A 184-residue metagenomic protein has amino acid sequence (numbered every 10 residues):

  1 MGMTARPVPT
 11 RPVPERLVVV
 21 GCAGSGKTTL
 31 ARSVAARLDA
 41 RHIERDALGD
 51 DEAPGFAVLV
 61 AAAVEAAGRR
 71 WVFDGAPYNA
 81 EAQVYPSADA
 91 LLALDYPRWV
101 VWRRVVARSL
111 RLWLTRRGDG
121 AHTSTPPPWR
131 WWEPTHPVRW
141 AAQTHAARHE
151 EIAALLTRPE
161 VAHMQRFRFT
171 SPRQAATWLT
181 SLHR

Functional and structural regions predicted by a protein language model:
G2-P12, S33, R139-R184: NTP-dependent small-molecule kinase module
R16: Walker A (P-loop) ATP-phosphate-binding motif of ABC ATPase nucleotide-binding domains
V19: Hydrophobic anchor at the beta1->P-loop junction of P-loop NTPases
A23: The conserved Walker
K27: Conserved lysine of the Walker
L30: Hydrophobic positions on the alpha1 helix immediately C-terminal to the Walker A/P-loop
A40-W99: Conserved nucleotide-sensing/catalytic segment adjacent to the nucleotide-binding pocket in NTP-handling enzymes
Y96-R148: A glycine- and Lys/Arg-enriched "phosphate-lid" helix/loop adjacent to the NTP-binding pocket of small-molecule kinases
